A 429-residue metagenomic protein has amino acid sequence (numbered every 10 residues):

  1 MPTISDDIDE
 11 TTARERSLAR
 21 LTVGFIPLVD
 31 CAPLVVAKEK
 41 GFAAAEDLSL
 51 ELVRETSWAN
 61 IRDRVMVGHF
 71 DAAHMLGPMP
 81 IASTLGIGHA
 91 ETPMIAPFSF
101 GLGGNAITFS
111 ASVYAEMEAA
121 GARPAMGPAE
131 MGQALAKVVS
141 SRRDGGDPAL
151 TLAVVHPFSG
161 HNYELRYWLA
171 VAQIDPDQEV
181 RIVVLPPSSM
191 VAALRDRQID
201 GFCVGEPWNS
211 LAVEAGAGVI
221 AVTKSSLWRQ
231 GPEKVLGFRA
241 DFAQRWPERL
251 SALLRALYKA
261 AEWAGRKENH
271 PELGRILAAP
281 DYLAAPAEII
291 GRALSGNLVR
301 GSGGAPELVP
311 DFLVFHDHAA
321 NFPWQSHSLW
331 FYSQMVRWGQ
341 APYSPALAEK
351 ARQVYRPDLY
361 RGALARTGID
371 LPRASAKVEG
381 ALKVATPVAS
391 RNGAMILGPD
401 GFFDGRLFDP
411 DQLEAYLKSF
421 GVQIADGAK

Functional and structural regions predicted by a protein language model:
P2-E10, R14-D177, D200-V213, A217-Q230: Short, glycine-/small- and polar/acidic-enriched structural segments that line small-molecule recognition paths
G41-A44, A111-A129, E233-A287: Extended ligand-binding regions for polar small-molecule ligands
F70, I199, Y258-E262: Solvent-exposed alpha-helix faces
D71, V180, V184-I220, R239 (+2 more regions): Ligand-binding pocket segment of bilobal, Venus flytrap-like solute-binding proteins
H161-E164, P186, M190, V204 (+4 more regions): Internal, well-ordered alpha-helical segments in soluble enzyme and binding-protein domains
E248-R361: Secondary-structure end/capping motifs
L329-K429: Conserved C-terminal helix/tail region of periplasmic/extracytoplasmic solute-binding proteins
